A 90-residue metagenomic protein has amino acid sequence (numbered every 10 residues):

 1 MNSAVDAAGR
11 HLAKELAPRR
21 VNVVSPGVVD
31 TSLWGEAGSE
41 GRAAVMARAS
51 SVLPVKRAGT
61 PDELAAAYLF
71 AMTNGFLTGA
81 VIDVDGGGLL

Functional and structural regions predicted by a protein language model:
M1-N2, G9: Active-site helix of classical SDR
A8-G9, A67: Hydrophobic positions on the long internal alpha-helix of Rossmann-like NAD(P)-dependent oxidoreductase domains
R10, K14-E15: Alpha-helical segment proximal to the catalytic Tyr-Lys
A17-R20, L77-G79: Short, small/polar-rich loop/turn modules that mediate ligand/substrate recognition or access, typified
R19, S25-E36: Short, flexible catalytic-loop segment of classical short-chain dehydrogenase/reductase
R42-E63: Catalytic Tyr-x(3-8)-Lys segment
R57-V84, L89: C-terminal substrate-recognition "lid" of short-chain dehydrogenase/reductases
